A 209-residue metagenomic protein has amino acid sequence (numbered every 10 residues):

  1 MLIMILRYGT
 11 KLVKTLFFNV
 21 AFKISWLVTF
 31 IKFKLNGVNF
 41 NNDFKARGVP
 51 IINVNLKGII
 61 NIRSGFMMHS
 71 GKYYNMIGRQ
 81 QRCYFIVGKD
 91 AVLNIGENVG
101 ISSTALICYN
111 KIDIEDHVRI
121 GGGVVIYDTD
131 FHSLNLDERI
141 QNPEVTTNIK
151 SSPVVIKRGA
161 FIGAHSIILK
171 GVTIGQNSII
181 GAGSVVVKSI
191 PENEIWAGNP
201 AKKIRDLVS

Functional and structural regions predicted by a protein language model:
M1-Y127, K157-G159, I168, Q176 (+2 more regions): Domain-scale signature associated with acetyltransferase and cell-envelope carbohydrate enzymes
D90-N94, L134-L136, S151-P153, T173: Short, positively charged
S103, A164, L169-K170, A182: Conserved beta-strand->loop/alpha-helix structural units within folded catalytic cores of enzymes with alpha/beta
E115-S151: Histidine/lysine/aspartate-rich catalytic loop segments that bind and position anionic ligands
T129-E138, I174-N177, P191-N193: Short conserved catalytic/interaction loops centered on acidic-Pro-aromatic/His motifs
P153-V154, G171-V172, V187, N193: A short, glycine- and basic residue-enriched loop/turn that sits immediately adjacent to a domain's principal
